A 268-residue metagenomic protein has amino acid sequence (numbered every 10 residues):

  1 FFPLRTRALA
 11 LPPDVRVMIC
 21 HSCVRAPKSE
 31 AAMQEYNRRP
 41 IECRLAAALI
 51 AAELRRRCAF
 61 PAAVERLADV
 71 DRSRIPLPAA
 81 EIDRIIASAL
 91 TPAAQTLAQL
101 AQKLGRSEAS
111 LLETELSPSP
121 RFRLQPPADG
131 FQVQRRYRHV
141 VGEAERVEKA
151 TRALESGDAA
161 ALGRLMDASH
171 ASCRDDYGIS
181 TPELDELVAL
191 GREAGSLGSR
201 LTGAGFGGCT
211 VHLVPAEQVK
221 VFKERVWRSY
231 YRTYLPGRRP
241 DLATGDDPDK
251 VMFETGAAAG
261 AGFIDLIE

Functional and structural regions predicted by a protein language model:
F1-G198, H212-E268: C-terminal nucleotide
S199-C209: Conserved phosphate/anionic-ligand binding catalytic regions in large, soluble enzymes, centered on
